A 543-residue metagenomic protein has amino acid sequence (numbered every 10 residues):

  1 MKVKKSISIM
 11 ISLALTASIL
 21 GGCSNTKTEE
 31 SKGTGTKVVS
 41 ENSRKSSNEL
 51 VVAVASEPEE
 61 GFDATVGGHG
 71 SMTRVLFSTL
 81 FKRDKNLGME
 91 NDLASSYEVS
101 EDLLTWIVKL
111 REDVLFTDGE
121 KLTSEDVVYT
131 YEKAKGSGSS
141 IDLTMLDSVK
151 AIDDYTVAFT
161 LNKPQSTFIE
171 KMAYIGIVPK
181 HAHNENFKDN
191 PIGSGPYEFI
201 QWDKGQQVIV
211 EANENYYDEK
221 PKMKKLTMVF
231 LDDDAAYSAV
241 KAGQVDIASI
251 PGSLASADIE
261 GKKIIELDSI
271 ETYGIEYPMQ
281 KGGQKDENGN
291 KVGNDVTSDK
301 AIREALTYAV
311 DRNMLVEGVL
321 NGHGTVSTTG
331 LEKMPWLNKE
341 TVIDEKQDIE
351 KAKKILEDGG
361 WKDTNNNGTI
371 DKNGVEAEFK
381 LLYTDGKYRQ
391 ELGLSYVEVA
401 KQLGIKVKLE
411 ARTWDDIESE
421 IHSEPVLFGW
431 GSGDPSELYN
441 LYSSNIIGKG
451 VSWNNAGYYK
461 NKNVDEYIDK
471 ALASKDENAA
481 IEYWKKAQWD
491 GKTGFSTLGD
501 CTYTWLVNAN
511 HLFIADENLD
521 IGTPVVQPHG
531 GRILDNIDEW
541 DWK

Functional and structural regions predicted by a protein language model:
A53-V99, I192: N-terminal lobe/hinge region of extracytoplasmic solute-binding protein
S95-G138, V296: Aromatic- and charge-enriched surface segment that lines or borders ligand/interaction sites
E98, D102, I141-A182: Surface-exposed binding/hinge segments that line and control ligand-binding clefts or catalytic entry sites
E170-P221, K225, D234-A235, A242 (+3 more regions): Gly/Pro-rich hinge or "lid" segments in bacterial periplasmic/extracellular proteins
D203, T307-K339, E391-S395, E418-K543: Detector for C-terminal structural segments
E214-D258, K406-K408: Ligand-site clamp/hinge motif
V296-S395, E539-W542: Append "and occasionally in soluble cytosolic enzymes with long acidic Gly/Pro-rich linkers
K362-G433, H511: Ligand/substrate-recognition segments at binding pockets and active sites
